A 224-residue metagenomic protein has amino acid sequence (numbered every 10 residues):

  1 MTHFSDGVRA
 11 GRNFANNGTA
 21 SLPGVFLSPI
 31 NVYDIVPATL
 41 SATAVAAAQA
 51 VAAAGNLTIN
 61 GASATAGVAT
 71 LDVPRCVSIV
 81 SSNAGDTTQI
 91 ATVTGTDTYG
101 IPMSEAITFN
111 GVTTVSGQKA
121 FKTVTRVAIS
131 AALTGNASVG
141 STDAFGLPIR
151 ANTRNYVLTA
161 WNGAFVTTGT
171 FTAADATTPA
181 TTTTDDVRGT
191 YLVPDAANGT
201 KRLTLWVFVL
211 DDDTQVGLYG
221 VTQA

Functional and structural regions predicted by a protein language model:
M1-T43, V221-A224: Short, intrinsically disordered N-terminal pre-domain segments
N56-S82: Charged, amphipathic alpha-helical segments
P74-I79, G117-L133, G189-L203: Noncatalytic modules at the cell exterior or secretory-pathway interfaces, chiefly beta-strand-rich lectin/adhesion
D86-Y99, A137-L147: Short, surface-exposed beta-strand/strand-loop-strand elements in extracellular ectodomains
E105-V112: Solvent-exposed serine/threonine-rich low-complexity stretches and specific carbohydrate-binding patches
A132-W161: Extracellular polysaccharide-targeting segments
N155-A224: A eukaryote-biased signal for long
